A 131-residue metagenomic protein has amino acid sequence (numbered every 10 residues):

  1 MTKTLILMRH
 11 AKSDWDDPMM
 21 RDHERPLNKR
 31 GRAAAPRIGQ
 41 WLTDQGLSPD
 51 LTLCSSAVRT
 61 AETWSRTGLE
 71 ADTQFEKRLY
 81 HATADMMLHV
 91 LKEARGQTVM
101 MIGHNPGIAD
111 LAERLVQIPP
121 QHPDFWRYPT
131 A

Functional and structural regions predicted by a protein language model:
T2-D85, A109, P120-Q121, Y128-P129: Active-site-proximal alpha-helix that buttresses catalytic centers in soluble enzyme cores
L88-A131: Active-site-adjacent alpha-helix immediately C-terminal to a catalytic or transition-state-stabilizing loop
